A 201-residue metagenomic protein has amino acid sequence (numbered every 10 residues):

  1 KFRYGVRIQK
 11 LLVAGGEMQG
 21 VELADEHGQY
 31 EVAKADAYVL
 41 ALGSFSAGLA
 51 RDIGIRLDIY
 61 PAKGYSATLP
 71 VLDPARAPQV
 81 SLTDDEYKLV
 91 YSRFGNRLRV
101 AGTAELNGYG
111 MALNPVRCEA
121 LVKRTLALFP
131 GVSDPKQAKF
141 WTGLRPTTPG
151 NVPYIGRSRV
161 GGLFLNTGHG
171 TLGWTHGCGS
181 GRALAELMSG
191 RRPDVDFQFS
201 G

Functional and structural regions predicted by a protein language model:
K1-Q9: A conserved beta-strand/loop element that lines the FAD pocket in flavoprotein oxidoreductases
R3, V39, F164-N166: Hydrophobic/aromatic beta-strand patches that form the interior of the parallel beta-sheet core in alpha/beta enzyme
G5, K136-A138, D196-G201: Beta-strand segments within the central parallel beta-sheet cores of soluble alpha/beta enzyme folds
I8-M18, E31-A33, A37-G161: Active-site substrate-recognition segment that forms the wall of the catalytic cavity or substrate channel
V13-G15, V71, Y154-G201: C-terminal lid/capping helical subdomain adjacent to the catalytic/cofactor pocket in oxidative enzymes
E22-A24, A101, T167: Beta-strand residues in well-ordered beta-sheet regions across diverse protein folds
A24-E31: A structured beta-alpha segment of the ubiquitous adenosine-cofactor-binding alpha/beta core
